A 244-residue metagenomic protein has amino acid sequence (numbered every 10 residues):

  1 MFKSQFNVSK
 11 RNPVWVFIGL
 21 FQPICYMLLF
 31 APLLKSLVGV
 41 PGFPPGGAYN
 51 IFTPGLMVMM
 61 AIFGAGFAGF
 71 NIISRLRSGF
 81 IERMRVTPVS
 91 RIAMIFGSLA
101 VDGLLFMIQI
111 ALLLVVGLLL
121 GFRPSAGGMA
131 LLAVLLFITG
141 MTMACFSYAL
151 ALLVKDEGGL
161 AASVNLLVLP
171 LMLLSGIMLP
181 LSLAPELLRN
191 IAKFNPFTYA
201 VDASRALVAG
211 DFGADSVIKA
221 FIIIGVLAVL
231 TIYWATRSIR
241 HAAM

Functional and structural regions predicted by a protein language model:
M1-Q22: Aromatic- and glycine-rich beta-strand/loop motifs that create alpha-glucan
S4-V8, S78-V86, L152-K155, N165 (+2 more regions): Short amphipathic alpha-helical coupling elements at transmembrane boundaries
V8, V40-F43, R123, M172-L230: Membrane-interfacial helix-loop-helix junctions in multi-pass membrane proteins
R11-V14, N50, A61-G66, F96-V101 (+3 more regions): Short alpha-helical transmembrane interface motifs in multi-pass membrane proteins
C25-P32, A48-L120, S147-Y148, L166 (+1 more regions): Hydrophobic alpha-helical transmembrane segments of multi-pass membrane transport proteins
F30-G39, F63, G117-S125, V154-D156 (+2 more regions): Short helix-capping/hinge motifs at transmembrane helix termini and TM-loop junctions
R91-V164, L169, F212-G225, V229-T236: Alpha-helical transmembrane segments and their short interhelical loops
R237-M244: Short cytosolic juxtamembrane segments of multi-pass membrane proteins
